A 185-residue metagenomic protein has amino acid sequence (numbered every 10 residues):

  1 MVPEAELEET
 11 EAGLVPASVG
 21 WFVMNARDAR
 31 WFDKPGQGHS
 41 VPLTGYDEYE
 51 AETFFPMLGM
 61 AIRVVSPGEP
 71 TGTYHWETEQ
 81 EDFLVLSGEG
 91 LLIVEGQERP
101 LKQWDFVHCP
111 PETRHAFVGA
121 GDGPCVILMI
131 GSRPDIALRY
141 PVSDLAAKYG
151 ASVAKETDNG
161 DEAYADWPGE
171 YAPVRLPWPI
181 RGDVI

Functional and structural regions predicted by a protein language model:
M1-M57, A147-I185: A short, N-terminal "cap"/entry segment at the start of jelly-roll beta-barrel domains of the cupin/DSBH fold
H39-E48, A61-E77, P111: Conserved short histidine dyad/triad with adjacent acidic residue
M57, I62-P67, H75-V94, I130-G131: Short, conserved beta-strand element in jelly-roll/cupin
D82, G96-E112: Short acidic-glycine-tyrosine-enriched beta hairpin
G88, W104, F117: Short hydrophobic/aromatic patches on the structural cores and recognition surfaces of FHA
L91, P111-A137: Ligand-binding loop in jelly-roll beta-barrel domains
